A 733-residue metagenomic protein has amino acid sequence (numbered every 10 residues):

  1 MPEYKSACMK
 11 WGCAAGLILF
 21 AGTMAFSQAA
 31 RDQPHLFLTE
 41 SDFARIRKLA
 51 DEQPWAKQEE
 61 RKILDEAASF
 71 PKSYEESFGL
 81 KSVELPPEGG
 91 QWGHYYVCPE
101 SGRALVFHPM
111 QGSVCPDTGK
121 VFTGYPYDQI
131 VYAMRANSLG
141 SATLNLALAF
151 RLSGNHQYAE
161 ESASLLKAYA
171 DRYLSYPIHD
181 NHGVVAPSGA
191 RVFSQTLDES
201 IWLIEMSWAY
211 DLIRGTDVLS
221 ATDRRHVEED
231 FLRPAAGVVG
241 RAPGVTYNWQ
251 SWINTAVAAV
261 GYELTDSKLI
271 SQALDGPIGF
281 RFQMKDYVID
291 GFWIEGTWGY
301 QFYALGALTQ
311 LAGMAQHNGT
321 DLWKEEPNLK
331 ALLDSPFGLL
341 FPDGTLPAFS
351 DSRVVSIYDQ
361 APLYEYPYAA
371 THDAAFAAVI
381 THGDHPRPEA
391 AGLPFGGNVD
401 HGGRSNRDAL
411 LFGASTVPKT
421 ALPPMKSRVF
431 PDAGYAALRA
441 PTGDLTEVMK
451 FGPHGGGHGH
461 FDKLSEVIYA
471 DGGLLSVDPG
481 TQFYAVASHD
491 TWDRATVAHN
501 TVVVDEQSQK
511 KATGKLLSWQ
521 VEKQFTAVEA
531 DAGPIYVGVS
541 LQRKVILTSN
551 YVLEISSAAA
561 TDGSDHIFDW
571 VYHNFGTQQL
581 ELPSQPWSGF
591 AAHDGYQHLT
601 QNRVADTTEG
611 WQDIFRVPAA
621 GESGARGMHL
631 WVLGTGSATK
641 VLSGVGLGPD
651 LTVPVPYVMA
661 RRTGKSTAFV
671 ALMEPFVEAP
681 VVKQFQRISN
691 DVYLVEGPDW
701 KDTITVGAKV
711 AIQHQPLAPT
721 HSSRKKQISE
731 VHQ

Functional and structural regions predicted by a protein language model:
M1-M9: N-terminal secretory signal peptides that target proteins for export/translocation
G12-T23: Bacterial N-terminal signal peptides
Q28-V245, S251-A258, L274, I278 (+9 more regions): Extracellular glycan-targeting catalytic surfaces
L38, F43-L49, W55, G296 (+1 more regions): Extended polysaccharide-engagement surfaces of secreted carbohydrate-active enzymes
L152-S153, I213-R225, L264, K268 (+1 more regions): Inter-helical turn/loop segments and adjacent helix faces that build the functional surface of alpha-helical bundle
V245-S251, A258, Y300, G456-F461: His-enriched metal-coordination microenvironments in redox/metal-binding proteins
A259-Q283: Alpha-helical cores of eukaryotic small-GTPase signaling modules
D290-I294: Alpha-helical heptad-repeat coiled-coil segments that mediate oligomerization/polymerization in large
